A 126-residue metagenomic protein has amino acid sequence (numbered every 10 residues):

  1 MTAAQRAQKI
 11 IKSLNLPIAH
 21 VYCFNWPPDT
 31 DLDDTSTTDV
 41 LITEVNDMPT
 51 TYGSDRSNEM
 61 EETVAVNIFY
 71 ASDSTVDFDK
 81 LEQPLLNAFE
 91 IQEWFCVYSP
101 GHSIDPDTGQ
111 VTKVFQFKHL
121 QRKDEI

Functional and structural regions predicted by a protein language model:
M1-D47, T51-G53, D107: Small/polar-rich, solvent-exposed N-terminal microdomains that initiate assembly or binding
D29, V45-D47, A71, L120-D124: Generic structural motif
D55-E61, L81-P84: Short intrinsically disordered coil segments
N58-S72, G109-Q121: Oligomerization/assembly interface segments of phage tail-like spikes and tubes
S74-F78: A short beta-strand-loop-beta hairpin characteristic of the jelly-roll/cupin
L81-I126: Acidic-leaning, charged glycine-interspersed low-complexity segments
